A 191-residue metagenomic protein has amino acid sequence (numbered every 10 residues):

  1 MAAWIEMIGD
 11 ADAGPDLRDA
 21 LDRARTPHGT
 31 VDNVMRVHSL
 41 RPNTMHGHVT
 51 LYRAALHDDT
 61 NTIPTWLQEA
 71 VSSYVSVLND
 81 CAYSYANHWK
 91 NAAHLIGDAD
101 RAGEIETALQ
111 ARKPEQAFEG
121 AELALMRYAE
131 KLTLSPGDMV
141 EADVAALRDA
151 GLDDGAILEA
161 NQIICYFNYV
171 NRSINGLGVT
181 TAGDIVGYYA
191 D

Functional and structural regions predicted by a protein language model:
M1-D191: Hydrophobic alpha-helical segments
